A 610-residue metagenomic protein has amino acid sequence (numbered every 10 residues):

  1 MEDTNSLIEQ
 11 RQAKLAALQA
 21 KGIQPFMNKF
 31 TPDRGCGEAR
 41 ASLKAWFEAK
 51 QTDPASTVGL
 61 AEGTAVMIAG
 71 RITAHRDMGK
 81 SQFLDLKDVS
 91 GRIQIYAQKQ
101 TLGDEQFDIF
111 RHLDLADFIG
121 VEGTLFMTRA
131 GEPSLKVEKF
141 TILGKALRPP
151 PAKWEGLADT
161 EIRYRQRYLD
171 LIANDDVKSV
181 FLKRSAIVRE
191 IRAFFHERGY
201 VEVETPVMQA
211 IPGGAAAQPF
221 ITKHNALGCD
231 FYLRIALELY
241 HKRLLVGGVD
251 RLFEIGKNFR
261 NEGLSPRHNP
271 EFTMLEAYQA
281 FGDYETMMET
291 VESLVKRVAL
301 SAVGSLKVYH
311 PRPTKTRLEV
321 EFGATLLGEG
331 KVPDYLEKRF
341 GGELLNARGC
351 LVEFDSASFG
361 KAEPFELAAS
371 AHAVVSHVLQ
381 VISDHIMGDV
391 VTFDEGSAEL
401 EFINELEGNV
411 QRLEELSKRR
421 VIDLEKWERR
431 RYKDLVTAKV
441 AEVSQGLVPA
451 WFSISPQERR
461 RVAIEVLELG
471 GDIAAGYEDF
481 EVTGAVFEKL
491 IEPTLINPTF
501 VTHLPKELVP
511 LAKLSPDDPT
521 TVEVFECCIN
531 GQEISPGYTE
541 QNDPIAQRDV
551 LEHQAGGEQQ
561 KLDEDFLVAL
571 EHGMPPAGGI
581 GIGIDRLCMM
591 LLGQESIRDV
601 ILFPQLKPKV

Functional and structural regions predicted by a protein language model:
D3, Q12-K21, M27-T286, L294-K296 (+5 more regions): Class II aminoacyl-tRNA synthetase-like tRNA-binding/catalytic domains
S42-T52, L300-S305, A438-Q445: Short regulatory "switch" loops immediately downstream of catalytic or recognition motifs within protein catalytic
E197-E202, L300-Y309: Surface-exposed helix-capping loop/turn segments at secondary-structure junctions
P206-A299, Y309-R419, K426-V610: A translation/RNA-centric and nucleic-acid-associated enzymatic feature enriched in Class II aminoacyl-tRNA synthetases
